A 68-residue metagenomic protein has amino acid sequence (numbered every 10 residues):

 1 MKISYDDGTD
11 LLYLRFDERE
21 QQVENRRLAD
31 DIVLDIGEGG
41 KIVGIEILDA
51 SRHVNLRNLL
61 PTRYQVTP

Functional and structural regions predicted by a protein language model:
M1-P68: Small, basic N-terminal interaction modules of short regulatory proteins
